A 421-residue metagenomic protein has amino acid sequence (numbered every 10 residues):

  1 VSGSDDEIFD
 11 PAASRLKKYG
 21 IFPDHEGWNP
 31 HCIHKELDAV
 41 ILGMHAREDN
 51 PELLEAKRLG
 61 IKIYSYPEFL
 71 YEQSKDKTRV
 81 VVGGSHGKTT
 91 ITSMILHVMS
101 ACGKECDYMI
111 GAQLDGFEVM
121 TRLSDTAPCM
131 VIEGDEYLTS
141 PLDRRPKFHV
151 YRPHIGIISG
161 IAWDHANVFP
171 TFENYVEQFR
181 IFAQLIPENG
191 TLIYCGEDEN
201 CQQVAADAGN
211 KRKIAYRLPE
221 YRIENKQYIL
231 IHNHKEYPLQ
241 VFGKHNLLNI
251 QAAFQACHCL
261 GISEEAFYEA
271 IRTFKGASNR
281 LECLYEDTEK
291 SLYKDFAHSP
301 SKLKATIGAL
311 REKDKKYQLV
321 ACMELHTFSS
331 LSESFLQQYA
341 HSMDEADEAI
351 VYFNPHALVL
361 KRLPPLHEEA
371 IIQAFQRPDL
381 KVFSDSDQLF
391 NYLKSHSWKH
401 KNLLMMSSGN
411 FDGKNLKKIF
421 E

Functional and structural regions predicted by a protein language model:
V1-I8, K17-P23, E36-V40, R180 (+2 more regions): ATP-dependent carboxylate-amine ligase
A13-K18, P23-D24, C32-L42, A46-Y64 (+7 more regions): Acidic, Mg2+-coordinating active-site environments of NTP-dependent enzymes
G43, G83, M109-G111, V131-E133 (+3 more regions): Short beta-strand segments
N50-E55, P141-D143, N167-E173, S330-S332 (+2 more regions): Glycine/threonine-rich flexible loop motifs
Y66-L114: Walker A (P-loop) phosphate-binding motif
S124-T126: Conserved motor-coupling elements within RecA-like helicase/translocase cores
C129-T139, L292-H298: Switch II (G3) loop of P-loop NTPases
L138-R152, S301-A309: Switch II of P-loop NTPase G domains
